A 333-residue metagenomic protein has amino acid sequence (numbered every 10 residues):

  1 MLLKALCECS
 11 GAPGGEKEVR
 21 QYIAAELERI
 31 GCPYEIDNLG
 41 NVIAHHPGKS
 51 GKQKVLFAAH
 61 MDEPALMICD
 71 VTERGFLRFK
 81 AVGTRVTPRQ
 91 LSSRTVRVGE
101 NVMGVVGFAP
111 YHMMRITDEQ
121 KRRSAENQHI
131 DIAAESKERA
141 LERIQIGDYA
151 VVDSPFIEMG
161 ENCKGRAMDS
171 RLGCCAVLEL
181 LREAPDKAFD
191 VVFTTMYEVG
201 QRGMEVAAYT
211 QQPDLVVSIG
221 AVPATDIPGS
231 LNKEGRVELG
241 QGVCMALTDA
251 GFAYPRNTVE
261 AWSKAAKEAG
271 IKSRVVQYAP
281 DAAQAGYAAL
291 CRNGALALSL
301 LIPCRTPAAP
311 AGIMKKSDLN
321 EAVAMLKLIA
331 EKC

Functional and structural regions predicted by a protein language model:
M1-C333: N-terminal hydrophobic/helix-forming segments and targeting peptides
